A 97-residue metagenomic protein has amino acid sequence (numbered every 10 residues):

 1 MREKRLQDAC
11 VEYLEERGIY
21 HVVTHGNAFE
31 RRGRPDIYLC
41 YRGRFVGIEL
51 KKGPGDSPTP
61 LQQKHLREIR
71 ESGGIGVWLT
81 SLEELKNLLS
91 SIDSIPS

Functional and structural regions predicted by a protein language model:
M1-S97: Catalytic phosphate/metal-binding cores of nucleic-acid and nucleotide-processing enzymes, i.e., regions that mediate
